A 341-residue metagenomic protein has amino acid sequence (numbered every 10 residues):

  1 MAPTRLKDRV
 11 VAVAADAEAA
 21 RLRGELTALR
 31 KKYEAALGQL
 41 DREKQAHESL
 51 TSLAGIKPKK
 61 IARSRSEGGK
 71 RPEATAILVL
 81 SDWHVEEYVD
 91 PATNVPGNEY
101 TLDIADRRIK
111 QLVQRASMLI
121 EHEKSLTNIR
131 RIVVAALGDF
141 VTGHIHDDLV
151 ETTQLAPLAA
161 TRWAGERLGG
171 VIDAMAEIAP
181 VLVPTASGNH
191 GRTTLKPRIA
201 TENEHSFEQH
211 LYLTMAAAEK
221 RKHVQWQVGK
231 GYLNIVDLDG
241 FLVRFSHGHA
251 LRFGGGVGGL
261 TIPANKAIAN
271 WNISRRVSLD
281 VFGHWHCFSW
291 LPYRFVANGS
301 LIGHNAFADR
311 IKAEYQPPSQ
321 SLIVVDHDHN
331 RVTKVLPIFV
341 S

Functional and structural regions predicted by a protein language model:
M1-L126, I323-D328, L336-S341: Basic, amphipathic N-terminal segments that precede the first structured/catalytic domain
A12, D16-L26, I178-L195, N234 (+2 more regions): N-terminal short leaders/motifs
L29, A62-W83, V89-A218: Core catalytic region of metal-dependent phosphoesterases/phosphodiesterases, especially metallo-beta-lactamase-like
K57-R65, A116-M118, L168, G259-W271: Short, motif-level signal for alpha-helix interfacial/capping segments enriched in acidic residues and aromatics/proline
G69, N234-I235: Replace "in large, NTP-powered and nucleic-acid-processing enzymes" with "in large, NTP-powered factors and other
S81-H84, G138, H247-H249, G299: Short, flexible loop/turn elements at secondary-structure junctions
V85, T142, G191-R192, L251 (+2 more regions): Surface-exposed, flexible loop/turn segments at secondary-structure boundaries
T201-Y232, L238-V340: Conserved beta-sheet core of the metallophosphoesterase superfamily
